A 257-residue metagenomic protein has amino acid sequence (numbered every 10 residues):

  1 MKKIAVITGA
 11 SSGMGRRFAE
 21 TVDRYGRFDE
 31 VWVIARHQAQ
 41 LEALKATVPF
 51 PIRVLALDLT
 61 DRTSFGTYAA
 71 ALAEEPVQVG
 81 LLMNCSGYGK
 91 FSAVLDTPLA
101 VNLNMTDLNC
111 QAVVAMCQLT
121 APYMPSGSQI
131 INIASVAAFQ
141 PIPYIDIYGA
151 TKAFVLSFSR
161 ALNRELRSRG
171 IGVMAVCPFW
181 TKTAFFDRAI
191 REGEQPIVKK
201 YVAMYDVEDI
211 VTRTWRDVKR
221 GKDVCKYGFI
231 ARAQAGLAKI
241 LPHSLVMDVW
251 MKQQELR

Functional and structural regions predicted by a protein language model:
S11-S12: Conserved glycine-rich cofactor-binding loop
D23-A43: Conserved glycine-rich Rossmann-like NAD(P)H-binding loop of the short-chain dehydrogenase/reductase
C85-K90: Conserved NAD(P)H cofactor-binding loop of Rossmann-fold oxidoreductase domains
A93-L95, V101-N104: Substrate-binding pocket helix/loop in short-chain dehydrogenase/reductase
C117, T151: Active-site helix of classical SDR
S135: Residue(s) in the substrate-gating loop at a strand-loop-helix junction that position the organic substrate next
A175, I197-R232: C-terminal helical subdomain
